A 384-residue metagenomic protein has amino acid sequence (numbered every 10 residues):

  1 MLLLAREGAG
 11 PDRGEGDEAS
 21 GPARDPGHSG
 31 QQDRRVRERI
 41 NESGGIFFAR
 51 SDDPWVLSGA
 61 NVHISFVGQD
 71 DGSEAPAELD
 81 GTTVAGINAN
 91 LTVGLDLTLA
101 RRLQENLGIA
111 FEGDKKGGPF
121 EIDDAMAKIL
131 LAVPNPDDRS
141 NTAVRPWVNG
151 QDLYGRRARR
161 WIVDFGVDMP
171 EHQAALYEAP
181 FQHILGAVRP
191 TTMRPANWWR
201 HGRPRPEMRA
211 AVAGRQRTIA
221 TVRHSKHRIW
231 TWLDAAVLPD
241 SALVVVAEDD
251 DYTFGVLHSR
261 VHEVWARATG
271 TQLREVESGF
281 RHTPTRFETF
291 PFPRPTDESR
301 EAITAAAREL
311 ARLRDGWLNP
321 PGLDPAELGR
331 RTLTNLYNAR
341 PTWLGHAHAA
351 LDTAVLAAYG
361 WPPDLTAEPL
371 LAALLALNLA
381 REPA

Functional and structural regions predicted by a protein language model:
M1-T142, G155-R156, R160, P170-A175 (+3 more regions): Signature of N6-adenine DNA methyltransferases within the class I
G14, S29-G30, E42, I46 (+13 more regions): Short, well-ordered loop/turn and helix-capping segments at boundaries between secondary-structure elements and domains
P22-D25, A49-D52, Q69-D70, Q151 (+6 more regions): Generic beta-strand/beta-sheet core signal
E42, A179-A187, F287-A384: Non-catalytic DNA-recognition/assembly elements of restriction-modification systems
I64-G68, W147, I162, A220 (+3 more regions): Conserved hydrophobic/aromatic beta-strand scaffold that supports enzyme active sites
R101-V244, L365-A384: Segments forming glycine/polar-rich beta-alpha architectures that bind adenosine-containing cofactors
A210-R228, A235, P239-V264, G279-L310: C-terminal substrate/ligand-recognition segments
V264-E288, G316-L323: Glycine-anchored helix-breaking recognition loops at helix->coil/strand junctions
